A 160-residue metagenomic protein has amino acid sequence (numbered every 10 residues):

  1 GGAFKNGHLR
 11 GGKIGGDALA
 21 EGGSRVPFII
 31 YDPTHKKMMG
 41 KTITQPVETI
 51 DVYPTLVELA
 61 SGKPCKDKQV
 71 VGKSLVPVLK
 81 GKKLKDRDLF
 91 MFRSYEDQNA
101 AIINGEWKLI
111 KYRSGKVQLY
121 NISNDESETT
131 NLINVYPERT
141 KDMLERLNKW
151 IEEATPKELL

Functional and structural regions predicted by a protein language model:
G1-L19, K36-I122, E153-K157: C-terminal cap/loop subdomain of S1 sulfatases and analogous C-terminal strand-loop tails that border
E21-R25: Short Pro/Gly-enriched coil loops immediately N-terminal to beta-strands
P27-I30: Short glycine- and hydrophobic/aromatic-rich loop-to-beta-strand nucleating segment in the catalytic cores
P33: Active-site core segments that coordinate phosphate-bearing ligands/cofactors across diverse enzyme families
I102, T140-M143: Hydrophobic packing residues in well-ordered alpha-helices of helical domains and bundles
D125: Intrinsically disordered, low-complexity polar regions and short flexible loop motifs
T130-E138: Active-site-proximal N-terminal segment of extracellular/periplasmic enzymes that hydrolyze or transfer
D142-L160: Charge-dense polyanion-binding interfaces
